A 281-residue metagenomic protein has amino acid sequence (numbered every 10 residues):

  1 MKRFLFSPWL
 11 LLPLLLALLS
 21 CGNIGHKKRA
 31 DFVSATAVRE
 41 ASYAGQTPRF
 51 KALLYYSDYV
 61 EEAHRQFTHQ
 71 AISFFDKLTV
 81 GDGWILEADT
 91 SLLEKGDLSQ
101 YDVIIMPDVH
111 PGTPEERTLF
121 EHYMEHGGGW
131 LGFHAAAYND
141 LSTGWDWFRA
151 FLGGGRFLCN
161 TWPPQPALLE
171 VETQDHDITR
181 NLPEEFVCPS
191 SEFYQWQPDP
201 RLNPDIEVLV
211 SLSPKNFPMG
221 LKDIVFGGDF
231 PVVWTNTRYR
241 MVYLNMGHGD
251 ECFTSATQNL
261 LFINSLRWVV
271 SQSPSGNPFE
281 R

Functional and structural regions predicted by a protein language model:
M1-L10: Bacterial N-terminal signal peptides that target proteins for export
L19-S20: C-terminal motif of bacterial Sec signal peptides marking the signal peptidase cleavage site
G25-F50, K77, K215-V232, N236-R281: Extracellular ligand-binding/catalytic regions of CAZymes and related secreted enzymes and adhesion modules
V33-S34, Y43, W162-R238, V242-Y243: Catalytic beta-strand/loop cores that center a nucleophilic Ser/Cys/Thr and support acyl-enzyme chemistry
L53, I105, L131, E207-L209 (+1 more regions): Hydrophobic/aromatic beta-strand patches that form the interior of the parallel beta-sheet core in alpha/beta enzyme
L54-D140: Helical hinge/lid and interdomain linker segments adjacent to catalytic or ligand-binding clefts that mediate domain
Y59-V60, E94, P111, A137-Y138 (+3 more regions): Short, solvent-exposed loop/turn segments at secondary-structure junctions
H110-L182: A glycine-rich, often tryptophan-bearing local segment used as a flexible ligand/cofactor-contacting loop or short
